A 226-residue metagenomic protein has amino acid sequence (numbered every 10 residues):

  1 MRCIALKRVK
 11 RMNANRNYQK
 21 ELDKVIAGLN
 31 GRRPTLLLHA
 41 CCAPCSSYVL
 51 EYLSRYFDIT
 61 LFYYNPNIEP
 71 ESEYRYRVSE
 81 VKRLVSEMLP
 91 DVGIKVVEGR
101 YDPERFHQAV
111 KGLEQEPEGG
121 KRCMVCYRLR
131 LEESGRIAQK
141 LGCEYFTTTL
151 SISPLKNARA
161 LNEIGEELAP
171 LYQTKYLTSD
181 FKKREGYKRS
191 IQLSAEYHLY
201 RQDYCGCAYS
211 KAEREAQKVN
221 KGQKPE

Functional and structural regions predicted by a protein language model:
R2-Y48, L53-E226: Nucleotide-activated chemistry modules centered on ATP-dependent adenylation/adenylyltransferase
